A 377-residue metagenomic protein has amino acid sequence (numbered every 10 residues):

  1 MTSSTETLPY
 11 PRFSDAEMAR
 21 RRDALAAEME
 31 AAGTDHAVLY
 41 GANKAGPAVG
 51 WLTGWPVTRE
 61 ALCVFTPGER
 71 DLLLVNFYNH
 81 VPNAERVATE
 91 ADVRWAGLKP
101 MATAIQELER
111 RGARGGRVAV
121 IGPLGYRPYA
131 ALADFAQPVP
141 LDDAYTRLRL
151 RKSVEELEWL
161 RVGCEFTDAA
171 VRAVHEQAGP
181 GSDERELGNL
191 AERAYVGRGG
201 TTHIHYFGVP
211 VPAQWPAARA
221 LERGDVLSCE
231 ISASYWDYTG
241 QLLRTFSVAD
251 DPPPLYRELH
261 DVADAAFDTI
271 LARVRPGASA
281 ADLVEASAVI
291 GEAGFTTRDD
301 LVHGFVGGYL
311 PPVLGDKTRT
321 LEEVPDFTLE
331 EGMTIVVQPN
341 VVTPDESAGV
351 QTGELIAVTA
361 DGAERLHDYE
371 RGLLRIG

Functional and structural regions predicted by a protein language model:
M1-G377: Active-site neighborhoods and metal-handling regions in enzymes and metal-associated proteins
